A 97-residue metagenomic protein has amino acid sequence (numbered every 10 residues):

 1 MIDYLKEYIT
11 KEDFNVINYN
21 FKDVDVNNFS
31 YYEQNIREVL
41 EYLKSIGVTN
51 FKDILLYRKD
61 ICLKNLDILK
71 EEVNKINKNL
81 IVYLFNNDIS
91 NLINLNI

Functional and structural regions predicted by a protein language model:
M1-I97: Long amphipathic alpha-helical repeat/alpha-solenoid cores
